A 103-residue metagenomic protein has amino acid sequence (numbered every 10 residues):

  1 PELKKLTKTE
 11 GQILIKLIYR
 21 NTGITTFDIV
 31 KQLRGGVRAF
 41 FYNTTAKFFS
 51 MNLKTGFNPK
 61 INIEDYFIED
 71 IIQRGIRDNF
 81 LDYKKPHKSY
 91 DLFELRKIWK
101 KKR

Functional and structural regions predicted by a protein language model:
P1-D28: Mid-length scaffold segments of soluble, non-membrane domains
F27-E94: Long, amphipathic alpha-helical surface segments
D91-R103: Sec-dependent signal peptide cleavage junction
